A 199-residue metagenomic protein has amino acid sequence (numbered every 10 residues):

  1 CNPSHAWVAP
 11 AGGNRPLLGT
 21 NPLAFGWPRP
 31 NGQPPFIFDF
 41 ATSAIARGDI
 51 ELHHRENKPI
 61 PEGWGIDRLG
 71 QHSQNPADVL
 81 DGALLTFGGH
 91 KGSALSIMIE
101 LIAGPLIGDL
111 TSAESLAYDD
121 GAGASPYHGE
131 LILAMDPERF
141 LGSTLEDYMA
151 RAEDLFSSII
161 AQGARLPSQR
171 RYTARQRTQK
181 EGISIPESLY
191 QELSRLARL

Functional and structural regions predicted by a protein language model:
C1-H5: Short, acidic/small-residue loops that bind anionic groups at enzyme active sites
W7-P76: Phosphate/diphosphate-binding glycine-rich loops and adjacent basic-rich segments that engage nucleotide
G13, L17, P30, V79 (+2 more regions): Short, contiguous, pocket-lining structural segments that sit at or immediately flank catalytic/ligand-binding sites
R15, P22-A24, P34-I37, E62-G65 (+5 more regions): Structural motif
T42-I45, K91, P137-R139: Glycine-rich beta-alpha junction loops
A46-G108, S125: Small-residue-enriched flexible segments
L106, T111-L199: Catalytic-core signal marking the mid-to-C-terminal active-site face
